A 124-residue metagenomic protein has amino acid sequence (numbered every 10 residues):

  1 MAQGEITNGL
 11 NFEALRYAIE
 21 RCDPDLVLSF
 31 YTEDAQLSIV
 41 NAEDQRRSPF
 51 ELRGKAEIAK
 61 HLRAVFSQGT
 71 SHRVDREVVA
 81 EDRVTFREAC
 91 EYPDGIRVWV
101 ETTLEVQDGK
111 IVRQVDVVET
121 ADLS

Functional and structural regions predicted by a protein language model:
M1-G9, A42-F50, E105: Charged, low-complexity, helix/coiled-coil-prone segments
M1-S29, E33, L123: Short, low-complexity N-terminal intrinsically disordered segments enriched in polar/charged residues
A2-I6, K60-S124: A beta-strand edge to alpha-helix "cap/lid" segment located at domain peripheries
P24-A80: A solvent-exposed, acidic/Ser-Thr-rich amphipathic alpha-helical stretch
